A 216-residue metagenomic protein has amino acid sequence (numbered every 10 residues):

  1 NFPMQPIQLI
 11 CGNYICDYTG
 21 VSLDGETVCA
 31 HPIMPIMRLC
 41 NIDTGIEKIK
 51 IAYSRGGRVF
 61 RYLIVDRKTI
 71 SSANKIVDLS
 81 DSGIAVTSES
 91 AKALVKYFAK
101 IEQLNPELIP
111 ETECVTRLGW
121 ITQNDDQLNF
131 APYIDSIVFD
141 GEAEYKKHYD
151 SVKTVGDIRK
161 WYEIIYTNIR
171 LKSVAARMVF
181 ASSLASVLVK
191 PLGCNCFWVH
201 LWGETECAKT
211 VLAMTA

Functional and structural regions predicted by a protein language model:
N1-L171: Conserved glycine-centered beta->alpha loop in an early N-terminal alpha/beta scaffold
I137-A216: P-loop NTPase catalytic core of nucleic-acid-dependent motor ATPases
